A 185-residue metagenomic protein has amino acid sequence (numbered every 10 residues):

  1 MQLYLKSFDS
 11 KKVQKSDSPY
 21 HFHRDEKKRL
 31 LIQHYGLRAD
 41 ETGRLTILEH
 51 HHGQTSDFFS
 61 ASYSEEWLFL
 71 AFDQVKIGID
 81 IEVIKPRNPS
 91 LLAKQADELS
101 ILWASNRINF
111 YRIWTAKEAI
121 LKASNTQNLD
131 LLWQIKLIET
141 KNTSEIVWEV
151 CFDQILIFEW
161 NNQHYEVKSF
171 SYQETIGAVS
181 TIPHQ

Functional and structural regions predicted by a protein language model:
M1-Q185: Core catalytic alpha/beta fold that binds nucleotide/phospho-ligands
